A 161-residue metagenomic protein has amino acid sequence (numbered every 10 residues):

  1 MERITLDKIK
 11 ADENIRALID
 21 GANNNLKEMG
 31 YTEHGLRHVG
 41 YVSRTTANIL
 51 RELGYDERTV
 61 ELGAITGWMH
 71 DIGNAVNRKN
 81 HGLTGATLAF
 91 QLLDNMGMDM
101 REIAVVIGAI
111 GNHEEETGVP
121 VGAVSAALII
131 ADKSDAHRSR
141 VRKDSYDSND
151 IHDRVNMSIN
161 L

Functional and structural regions predicted by a protein language model:
M1-A17: Non-catalytic interface/linker regions that flank or bridge core catalytic/transmembrane domains
E2-T5, S43, N160: Serine/threonine-rich low-complexity intrinsically disordered regions
E13-G21, R58-E61: N-terminal glycine-rich anion-binding loops that anchor highly charged ligand groups
R16, L36, G40: Electropositive phosphate-/nucleotide-binding environments in soluble metabolic enzymes
N23-Y31: Short hinge/gating elements
K27-E28, H38, R51-L161: Divalent metal-dependent catalytic cores for phosphoryl transfer on phosphate-bearing substrates
Y41, T45-I49: N-terminal low-complexity or amphipathic/hydrophobic leaders
